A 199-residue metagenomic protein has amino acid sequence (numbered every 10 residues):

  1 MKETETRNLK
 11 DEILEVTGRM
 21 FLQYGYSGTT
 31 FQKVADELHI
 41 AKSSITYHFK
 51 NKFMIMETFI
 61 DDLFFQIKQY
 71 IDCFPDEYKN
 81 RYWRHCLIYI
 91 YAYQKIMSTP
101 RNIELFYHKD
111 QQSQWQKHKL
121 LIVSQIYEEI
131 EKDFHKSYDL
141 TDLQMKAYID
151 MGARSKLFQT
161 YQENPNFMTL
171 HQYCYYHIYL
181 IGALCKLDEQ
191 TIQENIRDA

Functional and structural regions predicted by a protein language model:
M1-T6, D198-A199: N-terminal intrinsically disordered/low-complexity leader segments
E12, V16, M20-M54, T58: Helix-turn-helix
G28, H39, I60, K119-I122 (+1 more regions): Preference for well-ordered, secondary-structure-rich cores of eukaryotic proteins
T58, Q69-N102: Hydrophobic alpha-helical connector segments
F59, L63, I67, I88 (+2 more regions): Hydrophobic/aromatic residues within well-ordered alpha-helical segments
I103-H108, T191-E194: Short, hydrophobic secondary-structure boundary micro-motifs
D110-Q159, Q172: Amphipathic alpha-helical packing segments from all-alpha helical-bundle domains
E128-K132, K136, E163-A199: C-terminal peripheral helix-coil segments that are non-catalytic and often amphipathic
